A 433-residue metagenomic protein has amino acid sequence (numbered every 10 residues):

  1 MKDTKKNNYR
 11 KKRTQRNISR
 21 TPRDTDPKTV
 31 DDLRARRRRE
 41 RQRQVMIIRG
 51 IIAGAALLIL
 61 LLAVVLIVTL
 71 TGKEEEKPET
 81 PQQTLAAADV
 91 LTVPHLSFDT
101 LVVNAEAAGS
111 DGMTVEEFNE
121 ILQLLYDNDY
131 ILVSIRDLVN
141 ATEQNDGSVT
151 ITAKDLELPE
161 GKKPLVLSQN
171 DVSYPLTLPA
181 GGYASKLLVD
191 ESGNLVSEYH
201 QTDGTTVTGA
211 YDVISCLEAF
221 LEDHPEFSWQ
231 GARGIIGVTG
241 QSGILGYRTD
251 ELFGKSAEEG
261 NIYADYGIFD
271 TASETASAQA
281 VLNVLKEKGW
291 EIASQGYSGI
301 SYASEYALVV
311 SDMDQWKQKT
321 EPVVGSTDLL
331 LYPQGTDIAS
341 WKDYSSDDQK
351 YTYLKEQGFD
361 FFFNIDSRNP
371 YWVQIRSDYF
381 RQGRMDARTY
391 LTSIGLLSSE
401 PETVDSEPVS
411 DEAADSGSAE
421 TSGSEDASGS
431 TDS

Functional and structural regions predicted by a protein language model:
M1-R38: N-terminal targeting leaders characterized by basic, low-complexity, disordered sequences that direct proteins
R39-L57: N-terminal Sec-pathway targeting helices
L57-A63: Hydrophobic alpha-helical transmembrane signal-anchor segments
A63-Q82: Sec-dependent signal peptide cleavage junction
P78-L138, T150-L167, T177-P179, E287 (+1 more regions): C-terminal active-site subregion of NodB/CE4 polysaccharide deacetylases
L91-A105, E160-L165, S173-A339: Metal-dependent polysaccharide deacetylase catalytic core of the NodB/CE4 family, i.e., the active-site-bearing domain
I135-V149, R233-G240, T336: Acidic helix-start/capping segments at beta-turn-to-alpha-helix junctions
